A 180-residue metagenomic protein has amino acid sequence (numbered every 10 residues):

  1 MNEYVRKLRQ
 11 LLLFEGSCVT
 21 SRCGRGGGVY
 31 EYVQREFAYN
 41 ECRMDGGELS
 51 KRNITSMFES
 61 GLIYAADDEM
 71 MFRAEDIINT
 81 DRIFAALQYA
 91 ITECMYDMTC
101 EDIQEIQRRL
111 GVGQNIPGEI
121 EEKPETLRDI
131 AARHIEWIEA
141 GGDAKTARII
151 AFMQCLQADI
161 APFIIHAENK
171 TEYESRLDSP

Functional and structural regions predicted by a protein language model:
M1-P180: FIC/Doc superfamily catalytic core
